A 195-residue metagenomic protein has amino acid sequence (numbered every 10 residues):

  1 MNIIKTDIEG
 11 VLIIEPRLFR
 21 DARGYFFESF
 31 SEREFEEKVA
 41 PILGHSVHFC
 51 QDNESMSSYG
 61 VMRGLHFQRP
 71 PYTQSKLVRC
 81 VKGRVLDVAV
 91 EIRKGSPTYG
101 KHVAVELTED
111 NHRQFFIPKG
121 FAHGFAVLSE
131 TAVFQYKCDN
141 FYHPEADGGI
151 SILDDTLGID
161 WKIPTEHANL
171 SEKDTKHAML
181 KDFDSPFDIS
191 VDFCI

Functional and structural regions predicted by a protein language model:
M1-D110, T131, C138-I195: Non-catalytic, conserved peripheral segments adjacent to functional cores
L107-T131: Conserved metal-binding segment of the jelly-roll/cupin
